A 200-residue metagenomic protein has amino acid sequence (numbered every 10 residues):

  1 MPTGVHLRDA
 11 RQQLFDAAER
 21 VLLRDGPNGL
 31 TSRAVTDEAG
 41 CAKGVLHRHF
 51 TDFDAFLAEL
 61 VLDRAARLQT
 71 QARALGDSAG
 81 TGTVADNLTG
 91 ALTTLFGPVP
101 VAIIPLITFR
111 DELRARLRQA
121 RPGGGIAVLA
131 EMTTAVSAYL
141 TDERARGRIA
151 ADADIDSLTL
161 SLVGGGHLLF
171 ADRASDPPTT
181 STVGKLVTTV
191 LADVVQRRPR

Functional and structural regions predicted by a protein language model:
M1-D9, R118, R198-R200: N-terminal intrinsically disordered/low-complexity leader segments
A10-E19, V35, L60-R64, L68 (+1 more regions): Generic hydrophobic, amphipathic alpha-helix propensity
Q13, V21-A55, E59: Helix-turn-helix
A17-V21, E59, T94, G165: Short amphipathic alpha-helical elements of helix-turn-helix/winged-helix folds
E59, A72-A102, L158-T159: Hydrophobic alpha-helical connector segments
Q69, G97-L106, A115-R146, D156-S157: Amphipathic alpha-helical packing segments from all-alpha helical-bundle domains
G90, T94-G97, A130, T134 (+4 more regions): C-terminal peripheral helix-coil segments that are non-catalytic and often amphipathic
I149-A150: Conserved hydrophobic residue
